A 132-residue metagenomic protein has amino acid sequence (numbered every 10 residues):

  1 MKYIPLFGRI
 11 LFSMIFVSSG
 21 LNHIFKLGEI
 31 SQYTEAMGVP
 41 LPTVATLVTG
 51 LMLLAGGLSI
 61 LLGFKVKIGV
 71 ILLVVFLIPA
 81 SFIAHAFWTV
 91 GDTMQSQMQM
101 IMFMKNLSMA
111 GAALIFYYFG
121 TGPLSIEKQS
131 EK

Functional and structural regions predicted by a protein language model:
M1-K26, P42-L51, A55, L61-K132: Extended, low-polarity transmembrane helix blocks
F25-L41: Membrane-interface interhelical connector segments
